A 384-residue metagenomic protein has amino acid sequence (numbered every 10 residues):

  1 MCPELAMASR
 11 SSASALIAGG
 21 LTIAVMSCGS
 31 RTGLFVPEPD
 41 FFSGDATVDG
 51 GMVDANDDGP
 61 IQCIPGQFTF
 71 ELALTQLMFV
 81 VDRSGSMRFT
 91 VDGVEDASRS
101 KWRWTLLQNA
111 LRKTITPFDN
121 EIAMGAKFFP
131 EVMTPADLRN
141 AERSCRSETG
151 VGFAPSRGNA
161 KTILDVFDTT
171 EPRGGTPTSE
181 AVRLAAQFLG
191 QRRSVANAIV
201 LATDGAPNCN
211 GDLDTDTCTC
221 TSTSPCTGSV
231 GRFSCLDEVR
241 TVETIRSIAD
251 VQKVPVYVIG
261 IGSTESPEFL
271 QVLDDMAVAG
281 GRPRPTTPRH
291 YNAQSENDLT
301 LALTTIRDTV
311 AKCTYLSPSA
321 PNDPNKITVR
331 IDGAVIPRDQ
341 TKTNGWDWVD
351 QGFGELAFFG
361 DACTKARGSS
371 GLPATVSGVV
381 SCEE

Functional and structural regions predicted by a protein language model:
C2-A18: Bacterial N-terminal signal peptides that target proteins for export
V25-S27: C-terminal motif of bacterial Sec signal peptides marking the signal peptidase cleavage site
G29-E95, A186, G190-R193, T309: Acidic, polar low-complexity linker/tail segments
G29-L34, P39, I61-E71, R284-E384: C-terminal "exit" segments of structured domains
P39-G44, G51-N56, T170-G175, E180 (+3 more regions): VWA/integrin I-like adhesion module and closely mimicked acidic/polar interface patches used
F70-R157, A181, A196-T203, Y257-I261: Von Willebrand factor
Q76-F79, R83, K113-I115, V166-F167 (+5 more regions): Extracellular low-complexity, Gly/Ser/Thr-rich intrinsically disordered linkers and protease-sensitive activation/hinge
M87, T116-N120, P130-L184, A206-D212 (+3 more regions): Short, charged loop segments at secondary-structure junctions
